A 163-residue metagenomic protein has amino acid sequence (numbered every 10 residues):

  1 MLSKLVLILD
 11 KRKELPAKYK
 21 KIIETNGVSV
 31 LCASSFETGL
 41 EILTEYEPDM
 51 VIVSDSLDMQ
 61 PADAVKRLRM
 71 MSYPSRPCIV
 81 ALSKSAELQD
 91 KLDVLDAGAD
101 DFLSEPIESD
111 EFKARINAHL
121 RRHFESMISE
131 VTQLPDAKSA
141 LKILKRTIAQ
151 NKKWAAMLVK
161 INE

Functional and structural regions predicted by a protein language model:
R12-E37: Two-component/phosphorelay signaling modules centered on CheY-like receiver
S34-M50: Acidic, metal-coordinating helix/loop segments flanking the phosphotransfer/catalytic sites of two-component signaling
M50, S75-A86: A short, hydrophobic beta-strand element within the central beta-sheet of small alpha/beta folds
D63, R67, S85-D101: Alpha4 helix (beta4-alpha4-beta5 surface) of REC/receiver domains from two-component response regulators
I107-I116: C-terminal output helix
I116-E130: The C-terminal output helix
S126-I148: Short coupling/linker segments associated with nucleotidyl cyclase/phosphodiesterase signaling modules
I143-E163: Active-site-proximal structural segments of metal-dependent nucleotidyl cyclase/transferase enzymes
